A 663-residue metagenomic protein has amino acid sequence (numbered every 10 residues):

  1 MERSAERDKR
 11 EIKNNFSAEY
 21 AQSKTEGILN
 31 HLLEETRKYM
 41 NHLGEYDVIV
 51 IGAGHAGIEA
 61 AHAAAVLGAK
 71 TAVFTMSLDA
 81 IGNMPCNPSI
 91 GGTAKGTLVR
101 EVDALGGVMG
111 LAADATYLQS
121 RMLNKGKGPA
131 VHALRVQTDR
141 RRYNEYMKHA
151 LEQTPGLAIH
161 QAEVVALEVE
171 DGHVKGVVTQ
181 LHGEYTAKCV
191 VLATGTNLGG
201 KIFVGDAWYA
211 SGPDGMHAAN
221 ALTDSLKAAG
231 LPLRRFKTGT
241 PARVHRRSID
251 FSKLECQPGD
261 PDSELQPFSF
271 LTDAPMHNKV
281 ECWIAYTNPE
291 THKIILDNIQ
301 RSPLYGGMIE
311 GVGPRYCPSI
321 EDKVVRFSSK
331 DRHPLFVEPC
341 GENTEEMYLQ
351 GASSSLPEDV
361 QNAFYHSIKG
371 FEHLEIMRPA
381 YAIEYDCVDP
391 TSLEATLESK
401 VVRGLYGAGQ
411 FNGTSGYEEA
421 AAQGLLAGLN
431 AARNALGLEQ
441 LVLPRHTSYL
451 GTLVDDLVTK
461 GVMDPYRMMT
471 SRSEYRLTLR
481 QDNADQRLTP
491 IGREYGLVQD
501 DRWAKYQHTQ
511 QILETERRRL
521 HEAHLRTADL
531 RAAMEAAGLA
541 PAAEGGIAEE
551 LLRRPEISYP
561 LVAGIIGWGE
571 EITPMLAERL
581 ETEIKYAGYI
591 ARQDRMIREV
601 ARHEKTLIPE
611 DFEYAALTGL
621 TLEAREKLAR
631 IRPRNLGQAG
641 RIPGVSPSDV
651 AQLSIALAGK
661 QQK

Functional and structural regions predicted by a protein language model:
E6-R10, E19-E26: Short, low-complexity, charge-dense intrinsically disordered segments
L43-G54: Beta1/beta-strand and adjacent pyrophosphate-binding region of the FAD-binding site in flavoprotein oxidoreductases
E45, A60-A166, E170, L181 (+3 more regions): Conserved N-terminal/central alpha/beta ligand/cofactor-binding core
S77, M122, T223-N362, V454 (+3 more regions): An anion/pyrophosphate-binding glycine-rich loop and adjacent beta-alpha core in soluble alpha-beta enzymes
Q180-C189: Core beta-strand elements of the Rossmann-like FAD/NAD(P) dinucleotide-binding domain in flavoenzyme oxidoreductases
Y348-T414, V442-D455, T573-K627, R632: A glycine-rich dinucleotide-binding beta-alpha-beta segment and adjacent secondary-structure elements that constitute
A421-L441: Internal hydrophobic alpha-helix adjacent to the cofactor/substrate pocket in enzyme cavities
R472, T478-R480, A484, T489-A651 (+1 more regions): Extended, charge-enriched "interface" segments that sit outside catalytic cores
